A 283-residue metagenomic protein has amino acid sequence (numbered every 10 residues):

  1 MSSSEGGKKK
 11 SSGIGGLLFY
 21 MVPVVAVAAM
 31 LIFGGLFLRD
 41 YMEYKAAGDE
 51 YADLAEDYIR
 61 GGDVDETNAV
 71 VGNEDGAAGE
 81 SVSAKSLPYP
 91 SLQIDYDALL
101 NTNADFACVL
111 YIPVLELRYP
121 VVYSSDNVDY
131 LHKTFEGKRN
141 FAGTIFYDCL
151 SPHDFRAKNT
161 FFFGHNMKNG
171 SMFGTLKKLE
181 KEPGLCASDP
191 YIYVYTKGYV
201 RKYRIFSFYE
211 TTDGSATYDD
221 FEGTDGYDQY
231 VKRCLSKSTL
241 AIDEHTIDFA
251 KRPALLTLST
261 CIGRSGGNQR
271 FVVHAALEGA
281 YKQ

Functional and structural regions predicted by a protein language model:
M1-G15: N-terminal Lys/Arg-rich, disordered targeting/topogenic segments
S3-G7, M21, Y51, G143: Short, motif-level signal for alpha-helix interfacial/capping segments enriched in acidic residues and aromatics/proline
I14-A28: Alpha-helical transmembrane segments
M30-Q283: Solvent-exposed, non-transmembrane regions of membrane-associated and secreted proteins
